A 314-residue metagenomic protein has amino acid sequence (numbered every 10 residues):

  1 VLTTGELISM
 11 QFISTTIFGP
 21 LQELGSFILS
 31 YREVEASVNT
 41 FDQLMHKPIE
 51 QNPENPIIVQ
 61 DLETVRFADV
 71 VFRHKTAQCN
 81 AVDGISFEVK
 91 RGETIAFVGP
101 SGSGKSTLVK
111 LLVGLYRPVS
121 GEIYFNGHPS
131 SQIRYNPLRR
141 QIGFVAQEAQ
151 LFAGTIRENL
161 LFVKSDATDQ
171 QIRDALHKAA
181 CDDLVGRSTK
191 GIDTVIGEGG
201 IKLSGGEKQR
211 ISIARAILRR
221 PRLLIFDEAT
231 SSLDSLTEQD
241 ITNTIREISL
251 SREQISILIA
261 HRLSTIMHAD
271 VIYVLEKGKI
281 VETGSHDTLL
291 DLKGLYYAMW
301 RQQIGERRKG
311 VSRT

Functional and structural regions predicted by a protein language model:
V1-Q11: A hydrophobic transmembrane-helix motif
I13-L44: Cytosolic ends of transmembrane helices, especially the final helix of ABC transmembrane type-1 domains
K47-P48, Q302: Generic structural signal for alpha-helix termini and adjacent loop/cap motifs
E50-P53: Active-site phosphate-binding and catalytic loops of NTP-dependent enzymes
N55-I57: Short beta-strand segments of immunoglobulin-like
Q60-T314: ABC-type nucleotide-binding domain
